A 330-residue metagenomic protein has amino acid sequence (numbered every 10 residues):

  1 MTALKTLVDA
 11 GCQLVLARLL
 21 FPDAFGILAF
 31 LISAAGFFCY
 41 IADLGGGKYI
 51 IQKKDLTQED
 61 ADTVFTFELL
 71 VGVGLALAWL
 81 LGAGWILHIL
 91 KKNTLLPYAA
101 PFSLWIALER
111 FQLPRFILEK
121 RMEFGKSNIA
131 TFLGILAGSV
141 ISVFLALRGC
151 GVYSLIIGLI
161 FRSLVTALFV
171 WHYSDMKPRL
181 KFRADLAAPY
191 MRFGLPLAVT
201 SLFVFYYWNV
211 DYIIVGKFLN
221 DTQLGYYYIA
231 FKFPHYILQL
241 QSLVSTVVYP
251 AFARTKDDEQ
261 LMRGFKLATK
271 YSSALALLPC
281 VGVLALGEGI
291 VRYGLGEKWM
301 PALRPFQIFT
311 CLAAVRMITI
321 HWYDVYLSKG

Functional and structural regions predicted by a protein language model:
M1-D9, L31, G36, Y40-G84 (+5 more regions): Membrane-water interface segments that mark the loop-to-transmembrane alpha-helix transition
M1-L44, V71-A83, G134-V143, G158-S163 (+1 more regions): Signature of the first transmembrane helix
A10-A24, L87-H88, F144-A146, F205-Y236 (+3 more regions): Helix-terminus/linker motif at the lipid-water interface of multi-pass membrane proteins
F37-F38, L77, L81, K91-P114 (+5 more regions): Alpha-helical transmembrane segments of multi-pass membrane proteins
K48-Q58, A107-T131, Y153, S174 (+3 more regions): Membrane-interface junctions at transmembrane-helix termini in multi-pass inner-membrane proteins
Q52-F67, Y226-G330: Specific pore-lining/lateral-gate transmembrane helices of multi-pass inner-membrane transport and insertion machines
L95-S103, N128-D175, R192-G194, T200 (+2 more regions): Hydrophobic alpha-helical transmembrane segments
G125, I129, L168-N209, I213 (+2 more regions): Interhelical loop/hinge segments that connect adjacent transmembrane helices in multipass membrane
